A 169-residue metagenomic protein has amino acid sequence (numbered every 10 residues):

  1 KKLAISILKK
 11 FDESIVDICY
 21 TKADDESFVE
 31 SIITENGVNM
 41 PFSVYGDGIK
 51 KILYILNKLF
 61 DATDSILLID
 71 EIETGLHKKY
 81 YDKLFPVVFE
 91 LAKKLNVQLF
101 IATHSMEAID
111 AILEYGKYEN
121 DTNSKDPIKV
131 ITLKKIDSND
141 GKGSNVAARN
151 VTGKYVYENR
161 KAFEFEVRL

Functional and structural regions predicted by a protein language model:
K1-I66, K129, K134-L169: Phosphate-coordinating catalytic segments in nucleotide- and nucleic-acid-processing enzymes
T63-S65, N96-F100: Loop/turn-to-beta-strand initiation segments
D70-I72: Walker B catalytic acidic pair
L84-V88: Conserved hydrophobic alpha-helix in the ABC-type ATPase nucleotide-binding domain
A102-H104: H-loop/switch region of ABC-family ATPase nucleotide-binding domains
I112-D137: A short helix-turn-beta junction within AAA+ P-loop NTPase domains corresponding to the substrate/partner-engaging
